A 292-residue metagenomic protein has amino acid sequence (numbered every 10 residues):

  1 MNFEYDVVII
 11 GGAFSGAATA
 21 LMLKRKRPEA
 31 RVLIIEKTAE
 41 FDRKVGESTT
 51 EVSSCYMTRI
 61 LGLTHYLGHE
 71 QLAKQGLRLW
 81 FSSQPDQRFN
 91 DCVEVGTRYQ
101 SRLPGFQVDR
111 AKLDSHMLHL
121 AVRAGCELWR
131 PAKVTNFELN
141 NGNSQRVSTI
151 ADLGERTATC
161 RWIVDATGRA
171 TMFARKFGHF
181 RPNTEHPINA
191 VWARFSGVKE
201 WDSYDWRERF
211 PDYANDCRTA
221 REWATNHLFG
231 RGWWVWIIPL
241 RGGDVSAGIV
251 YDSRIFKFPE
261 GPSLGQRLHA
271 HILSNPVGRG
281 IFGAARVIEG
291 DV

Functional and structural regions predicted by a protein language model:
N2-V7: Extreme N-terminal starter segment of soluble prokaryotic enzymes
V8-I10, M22-E47: Glycine-rich FAD pyrophosphate-binding loop
G16: N-terminal Rossmann-fold NAD(P) dinucleotide-binding loop
M22, L120-G278: Predominantly flavin-linked oxidoreductase catalytic cores and closely associated redox partners
A39-Q87: N-terminal FAD cofactor-binding segment of flavoenzymes
R88-V108, R146-S148, V250-D252: Helix-loop-beta segment of a Rossmann-like dinucleotide-binding subdomain
R98-H119, F258-E260: Short beta-strand to alpha-helix junction loop
G280-V292: Flavin (FAD/FMN) cofactor-binding core of flavoprotein oxidoreductases
